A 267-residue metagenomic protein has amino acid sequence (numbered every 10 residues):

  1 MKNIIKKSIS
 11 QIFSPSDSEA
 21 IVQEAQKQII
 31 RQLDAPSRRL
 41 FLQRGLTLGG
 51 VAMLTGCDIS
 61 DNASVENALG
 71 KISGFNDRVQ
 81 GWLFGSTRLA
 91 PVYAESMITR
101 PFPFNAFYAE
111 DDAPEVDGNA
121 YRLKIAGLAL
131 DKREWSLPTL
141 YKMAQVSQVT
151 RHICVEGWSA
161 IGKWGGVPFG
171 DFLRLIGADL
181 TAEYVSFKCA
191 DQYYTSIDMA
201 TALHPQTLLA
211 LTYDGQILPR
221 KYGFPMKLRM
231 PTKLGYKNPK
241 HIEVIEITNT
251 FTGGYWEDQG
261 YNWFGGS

Functional and structural regions predicted by a protein language model:
M1-S37: N-terminal secretory signal peptides
S8-I9, A25, S60-S267: Structured, non-membrane catalytic/scaffold regions adjacent to prosthetic-group chemistry
K27-T55: N-terminal secretory signal peptides and thylakoid transit peptides that target proteins across membranes
